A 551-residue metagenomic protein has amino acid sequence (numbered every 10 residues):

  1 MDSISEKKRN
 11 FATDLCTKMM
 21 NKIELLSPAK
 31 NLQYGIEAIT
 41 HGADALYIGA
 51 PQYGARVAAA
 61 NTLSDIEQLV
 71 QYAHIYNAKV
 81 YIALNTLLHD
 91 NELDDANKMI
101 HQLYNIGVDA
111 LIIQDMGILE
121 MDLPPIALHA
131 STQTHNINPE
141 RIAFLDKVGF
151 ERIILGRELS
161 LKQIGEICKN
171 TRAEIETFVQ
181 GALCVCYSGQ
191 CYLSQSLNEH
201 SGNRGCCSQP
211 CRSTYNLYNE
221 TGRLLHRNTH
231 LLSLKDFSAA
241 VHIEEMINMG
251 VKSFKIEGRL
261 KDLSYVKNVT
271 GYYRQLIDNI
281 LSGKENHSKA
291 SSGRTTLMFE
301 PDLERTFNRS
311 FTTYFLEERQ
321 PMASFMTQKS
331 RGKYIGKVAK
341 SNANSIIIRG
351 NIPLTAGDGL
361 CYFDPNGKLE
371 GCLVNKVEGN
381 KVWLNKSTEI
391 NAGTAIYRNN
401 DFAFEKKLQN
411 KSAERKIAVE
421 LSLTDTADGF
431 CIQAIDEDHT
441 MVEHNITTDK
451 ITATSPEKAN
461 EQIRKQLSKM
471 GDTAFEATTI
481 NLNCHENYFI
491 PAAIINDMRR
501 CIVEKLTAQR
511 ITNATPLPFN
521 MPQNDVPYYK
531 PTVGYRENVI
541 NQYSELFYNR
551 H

Functional and structural regions predicted by a protein language model:
M1-S5, P531: Short intrinsically disordered, low-complexity coil segments enriched in acidic
D2-S3, N10, T17: Short, positively charged and aromatic/hydrophobic N-terminal segments
E6-R9, G393: Intrinsic disorder/low-complexity segments
C16-H41, A45-A55, D65, L69-V70 (+4 more regions): Surface-exposed amphipathic alpha-helical tracts and adjacent flexible/coil segments at the periphery of soluble enzymes
A58-T62: An active-site metal/cofactor-coordinating segment within enzyme catalytic domains
D109: Short, conserved active-site loop motifs that form the nucleotide-linked donor/cofactor pocket
L119-L123: Short active-site loop/helix that positions an aromatic residue
T134-N138: Conserved phosphate-binding/catalytic loop of the ribokinase/pfkB sugar-kinase fold
